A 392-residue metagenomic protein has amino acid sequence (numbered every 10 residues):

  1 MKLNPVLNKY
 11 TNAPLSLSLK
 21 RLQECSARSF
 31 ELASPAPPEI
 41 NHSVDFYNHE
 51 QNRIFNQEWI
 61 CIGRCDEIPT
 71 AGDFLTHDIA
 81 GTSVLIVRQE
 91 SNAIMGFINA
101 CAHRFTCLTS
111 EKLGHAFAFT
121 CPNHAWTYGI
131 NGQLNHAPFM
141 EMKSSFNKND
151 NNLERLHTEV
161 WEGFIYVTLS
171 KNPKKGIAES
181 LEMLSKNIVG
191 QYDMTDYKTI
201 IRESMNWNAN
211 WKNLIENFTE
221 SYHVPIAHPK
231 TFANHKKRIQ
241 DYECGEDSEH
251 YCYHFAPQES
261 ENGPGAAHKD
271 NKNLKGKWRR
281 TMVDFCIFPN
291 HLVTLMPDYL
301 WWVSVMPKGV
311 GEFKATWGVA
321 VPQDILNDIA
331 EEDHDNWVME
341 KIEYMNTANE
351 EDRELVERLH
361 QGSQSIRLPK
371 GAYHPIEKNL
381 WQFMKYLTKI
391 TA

Functional and structural regions predicted by a protein language model:
K2-A100, R104-E111, H157-E159: N-terminal pre-ligand scaffold of iron-sulfur
K2-P5, A93, N99, E159 (+1 more regions): C-terminal catalytic domain of Rieske-type non-heme iron oxygenases
L15-V44, T106-P122, E154-V160, F232-G265: N-terminal short leaders/motifs
S18-S26, G129-I130, L184-N187, G276-K277: Short, flexible segments with low predicted structural confidence
N56-I68, A137-E141, F285-P289: Short Pro/Gly-enriched beta-strand edge/turn motifs at strand-loop
I62-T70, F146-K148, R280-F285, G318: Short linear motifs in intrinsically disordered
E67-K171, K175-E182: Rieske [2Fe-2S] iron-sulfur-binding domain
